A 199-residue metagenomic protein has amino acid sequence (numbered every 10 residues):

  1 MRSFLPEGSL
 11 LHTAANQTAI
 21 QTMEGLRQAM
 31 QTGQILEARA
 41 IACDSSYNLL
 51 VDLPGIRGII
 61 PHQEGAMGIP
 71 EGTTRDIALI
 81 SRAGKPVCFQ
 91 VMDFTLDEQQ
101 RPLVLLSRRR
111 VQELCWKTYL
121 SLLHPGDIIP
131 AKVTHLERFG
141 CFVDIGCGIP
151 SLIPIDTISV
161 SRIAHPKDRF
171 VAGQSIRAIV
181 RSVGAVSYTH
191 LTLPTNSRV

Functional and structural regions predicted by a protein language model:
M1-L53, R57, T74-L103, P130 (+2 more regions): OB-fold/S1-family RNA-binding modules
E24-L26, L114-L123, S161, L191: DE-rich acidic low-complexity regions and acidic surface loops
L50-P54, I59-Q63, L105-R109, F142-G146 (+2 more regions): Short, acidic/hydrophobic/Gly-rich beta-strand patch recurrent on exposed beta strands that often constitutes part
P61-I80, L114-W116, P150-V171: A cross-kingdom feature marking solvent-exposed beta-strand/loop segments within repeated, beta-rich binding/scaffold
T95-H124, I128, K132-I149: Intrinsically disordered, low-complexity linker/loop segments enriched in Gly/Pro and charged/polar residues
I128-S151, I158, I163-Y188: Conserved structured catalytic cores and adjacent interaction surfaces of nucleotide-binding/hydrolyzing enzymes
T189-T195: Conserved small/polar residues in nucleotide/adenosyl-binding loops
